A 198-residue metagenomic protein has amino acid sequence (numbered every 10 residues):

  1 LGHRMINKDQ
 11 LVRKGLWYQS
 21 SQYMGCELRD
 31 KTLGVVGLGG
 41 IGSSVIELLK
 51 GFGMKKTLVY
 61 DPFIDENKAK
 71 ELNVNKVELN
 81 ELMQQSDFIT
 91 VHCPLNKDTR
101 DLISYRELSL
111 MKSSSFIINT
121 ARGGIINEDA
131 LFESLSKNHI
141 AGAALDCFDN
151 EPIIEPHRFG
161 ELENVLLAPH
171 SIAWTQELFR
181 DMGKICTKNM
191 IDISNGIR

Functional and structural regions predicted by a protein language model:
L1, L48, Q85, N189 (+1 more regions): Short alpha-helical functional segments enriched in proximate histidine and acidic residues
L1-D9: Phosphate/diphosphate ligand-binding glycine-rich loop within oxidoreductases
H3-R4, L48, E107, K112 (+2 more regions): Short, cationic motifs built from Arg/Lys/His that form the positively charged side of catalytic pockets
V12-S21, K70-K76, K97-L102, G124 (+1 more regions): Short gly/ser/thr-rich secondary-structure transition/capping motifs
Y23-S113: Rossmann-like dinucleotide/phosphate-binding beta-alpha-beta segment
S114-R198: Rossmann-like dinucleotide-binding domain for NAD(H)/NADP(H)
